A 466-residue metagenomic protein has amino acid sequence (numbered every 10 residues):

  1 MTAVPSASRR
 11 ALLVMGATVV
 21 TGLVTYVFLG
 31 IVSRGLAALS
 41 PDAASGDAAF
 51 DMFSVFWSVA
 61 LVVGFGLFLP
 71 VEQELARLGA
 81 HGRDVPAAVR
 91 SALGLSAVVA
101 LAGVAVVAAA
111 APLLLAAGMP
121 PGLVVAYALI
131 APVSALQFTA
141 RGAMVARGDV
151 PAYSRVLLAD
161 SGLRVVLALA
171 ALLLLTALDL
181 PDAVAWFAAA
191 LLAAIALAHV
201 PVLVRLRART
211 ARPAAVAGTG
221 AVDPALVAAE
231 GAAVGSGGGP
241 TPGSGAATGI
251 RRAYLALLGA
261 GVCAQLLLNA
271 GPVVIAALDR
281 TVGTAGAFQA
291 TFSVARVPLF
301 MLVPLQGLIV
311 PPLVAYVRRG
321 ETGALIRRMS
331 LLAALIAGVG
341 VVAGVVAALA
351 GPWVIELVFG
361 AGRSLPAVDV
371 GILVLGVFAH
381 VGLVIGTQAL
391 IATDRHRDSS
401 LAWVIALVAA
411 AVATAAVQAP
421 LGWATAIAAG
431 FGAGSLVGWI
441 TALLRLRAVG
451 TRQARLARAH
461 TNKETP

Functional and structural regions predicted by a protein language model:
M1-T25, T219-A260, R445-P466: N-terminal membrane topogenesis motif
A3-L69, L255-L278, V282, F431: Signature of the first transmembrane helix
S8-T21, F56, A60-L61, F65-A111 (+2 more regions): Membrane-water interface segments that mark the loop-to-transmembrane alpha-helix transition
T25-Y26, L69, R90-A117, A170 (+4 more regions): Alpha-helical transmembrane segments of multi-pass membrane transport and lipid-handling proteins
A38-D47, L113-Y127, V282, A348-F378: Interfacial segments at transmembrane-helix termini and the short loops linking adjacent helices
L67-R83, T291, L299-G320, A392: Helix-loop junctions and terminal segments of transmembrane helices in multi-pass membrane transport/translocation
P121, V125-A128, R155-A211, I405-A409 (+1 more regions): Hydrophobic alpha-helical transmembrane segments
S134-L157, L375-A402: Membrane-interface junctions at transmembrane-helix termini in multi-pass inner-membrane proteins
